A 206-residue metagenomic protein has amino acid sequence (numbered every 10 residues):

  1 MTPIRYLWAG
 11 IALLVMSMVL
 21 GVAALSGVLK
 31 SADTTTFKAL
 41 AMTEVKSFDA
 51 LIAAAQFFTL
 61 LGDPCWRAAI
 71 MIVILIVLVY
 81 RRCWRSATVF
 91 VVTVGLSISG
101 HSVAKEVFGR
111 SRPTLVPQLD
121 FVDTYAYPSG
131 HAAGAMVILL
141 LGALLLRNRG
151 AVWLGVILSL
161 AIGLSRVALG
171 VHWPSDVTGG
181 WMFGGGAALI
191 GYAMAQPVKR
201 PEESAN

Functional and structural regions predicted by a protein language model:
M1-W66, K105-L119: N-terminal transmembrane-helix/juxtamembrane module of multi-pass inner/ER membrane proteins
L7-I11, A68, A87-V92, V152-I157 (+2 more regions): Hydrophobic alpha-helical transmembrane segments
M18-L20, G95-S102, I157-G170: Aromatic-anchored segments of alpha-helical transmembrane domains
V28-K30, C83, E106-T114, V171 (+2 more regions): Transmembrane helix-loop junctions in multipass membrane proteins, especially transporters and channels
V45, I74, G100, A104 (+1 more regions): Alpha-helical membrane-inserting segments
T59-R82: Hydrophobic alpha-helical transmembrane segments
M71, Y80-A151: Membrane-interface loops
P117-N206: Membrane-embedded catalytic cores of phosphoryl/pyrophosphoryl-handling enzymes
